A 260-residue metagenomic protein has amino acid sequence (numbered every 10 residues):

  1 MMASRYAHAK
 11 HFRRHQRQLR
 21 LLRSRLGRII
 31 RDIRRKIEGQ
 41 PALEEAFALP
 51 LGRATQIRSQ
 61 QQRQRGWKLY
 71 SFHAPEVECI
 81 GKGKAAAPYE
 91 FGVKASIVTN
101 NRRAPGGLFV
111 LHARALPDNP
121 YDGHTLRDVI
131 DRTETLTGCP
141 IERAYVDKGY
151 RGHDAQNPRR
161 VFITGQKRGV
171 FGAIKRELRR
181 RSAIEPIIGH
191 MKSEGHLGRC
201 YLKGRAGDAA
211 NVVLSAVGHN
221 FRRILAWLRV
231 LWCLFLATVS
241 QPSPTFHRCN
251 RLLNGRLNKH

Functional and structural regions predicted by a protein language model:
M1-E142, V146-K148, A155: Polybasic low-complexity intrinsically disordered regions
A113-L116, N157-R159, L202-R205, W227-L236: Composition- and surface-driven signal marking solvent-exposed, interaction-prone regions in large proteins
E134-V213: Helix-centered, glycine/charged polyanion-binding patches within enzymatic domains that contact phosphate-containing
A183, N220-F221: Hydrophobic transmembrane alpha-helical segments of multi-pass transport and channel proteins
E194, G198-R199, R222-H260: A short, flexible helix-boundary coil/loop motif
